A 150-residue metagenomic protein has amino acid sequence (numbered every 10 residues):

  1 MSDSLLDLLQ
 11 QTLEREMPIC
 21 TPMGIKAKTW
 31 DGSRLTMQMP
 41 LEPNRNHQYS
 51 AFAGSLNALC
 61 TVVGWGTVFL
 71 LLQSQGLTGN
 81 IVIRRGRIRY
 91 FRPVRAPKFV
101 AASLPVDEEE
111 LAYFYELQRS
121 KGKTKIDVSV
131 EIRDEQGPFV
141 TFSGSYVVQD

Functional and structural regions predicted by a protein language model:
M1-M17: Extreme N-terminal tail/first-helix region
I19-A51: Catalytic strand-loop segment that frames the active site of acyl-thioester-processing enzymes
T21-I25, R84-Y90, A112-Y115: Short structured motifs
M23, S33-L35, L77-G86, K98 (+1 more regions): A generic structural signal for short beta-strands and their flanking turns/coil linkers
N44-L71: A short mixed-secondary-structure module that forms the rim of ligand-binding clefts
H47-A51, R92, Y115: Short histidine-centered beta-strand/loop micro-motifs that create catalytic or ligand/metal-coordination sites
T67-A101, P105-D107: Hydrophobic beta-strand-centered segment that forms part of the acyl-chain substrate-binding groove
R95, P105-D150: HotDog/MaoC-like acyl-thioester-processing domains
